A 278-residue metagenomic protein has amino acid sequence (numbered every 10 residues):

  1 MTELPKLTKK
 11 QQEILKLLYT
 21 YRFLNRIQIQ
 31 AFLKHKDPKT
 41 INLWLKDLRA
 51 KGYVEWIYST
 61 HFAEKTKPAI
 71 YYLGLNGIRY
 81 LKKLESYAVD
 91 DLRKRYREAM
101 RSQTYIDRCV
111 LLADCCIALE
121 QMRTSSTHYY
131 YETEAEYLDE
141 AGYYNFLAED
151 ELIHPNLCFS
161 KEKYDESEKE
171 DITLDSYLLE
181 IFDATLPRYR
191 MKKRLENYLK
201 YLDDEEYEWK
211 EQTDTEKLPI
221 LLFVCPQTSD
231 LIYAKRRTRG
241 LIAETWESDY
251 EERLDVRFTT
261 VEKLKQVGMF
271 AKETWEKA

Functional and structural regions predicted by a protein language model:
M1-M100: Nuclease-adjacent, charged terminal/linker segments that flank catalytic cores
K82-A278: Electrostatic, structured charged patches in enzyme active sites and in nucleic-acid/phosphate-binding
